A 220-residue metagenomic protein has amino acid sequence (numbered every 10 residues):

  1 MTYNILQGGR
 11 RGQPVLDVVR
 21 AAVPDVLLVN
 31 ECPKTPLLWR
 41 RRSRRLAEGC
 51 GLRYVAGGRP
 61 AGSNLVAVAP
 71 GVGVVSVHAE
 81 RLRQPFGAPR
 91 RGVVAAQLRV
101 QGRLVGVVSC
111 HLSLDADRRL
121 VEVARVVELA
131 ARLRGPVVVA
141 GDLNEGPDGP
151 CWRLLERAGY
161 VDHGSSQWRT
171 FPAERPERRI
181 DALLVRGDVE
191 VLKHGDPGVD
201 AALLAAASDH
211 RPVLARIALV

Functional and structural regions predicted by a protein language model:
M1-E48, N64, L204, L219-V220: N-terminal, active-site-proximal structural segment of metallo-dependent hydrolase catalytic domains
M1-Q7, S76-H78, A95, L104-S113: Active-site-proximal beta-strand elements of phosphoester/diester hydrolases
I5, C32, C110-L112, G141-L143 (+1 more regions): Active-site metal-binding loops of divalent metal-dependent hydrolases
G8-R10, P33-L38, D115-D117, L143-P150 (+1 more regions): Active-site environment of divalent metal-dependent phosphoester hydrolases
L27-N30, A56-G57, V138-D142, D162-S165: Active-site neighborhood of phospho(di)ester-bond hydrolases with catalytic His/Asp-centered motifs
E31-L104, K193-G198: Structured beta-strand-rich core segments of catalytic domains in phosphoester-bond hydrolases
V72-A79, P85, A131-P136, E145-V220: Metal-dependent phosphoester-hydrolase catalytic domains
A95-V100, G106, L120-L143, C151-W152: His/acidic metal-ligating clusters that form di-metal
